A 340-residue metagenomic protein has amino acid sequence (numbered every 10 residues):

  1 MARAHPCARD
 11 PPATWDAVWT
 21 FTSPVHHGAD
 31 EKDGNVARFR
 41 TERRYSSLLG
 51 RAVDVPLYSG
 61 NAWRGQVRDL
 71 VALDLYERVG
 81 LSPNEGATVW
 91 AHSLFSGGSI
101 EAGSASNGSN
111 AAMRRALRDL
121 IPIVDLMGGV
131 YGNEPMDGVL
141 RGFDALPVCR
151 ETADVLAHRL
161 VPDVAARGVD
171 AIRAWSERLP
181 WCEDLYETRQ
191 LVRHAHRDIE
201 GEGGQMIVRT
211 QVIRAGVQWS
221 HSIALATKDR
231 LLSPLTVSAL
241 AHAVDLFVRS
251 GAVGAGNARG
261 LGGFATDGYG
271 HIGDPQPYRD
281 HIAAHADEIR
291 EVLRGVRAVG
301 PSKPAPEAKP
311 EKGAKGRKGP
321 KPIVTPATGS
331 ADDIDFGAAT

Functional and structural regions predicted by a protein language model:
M1-T340: RNA-binding basic/glycine-rich loop and surface signature characteristic of RAMP-family CRISPR effectors
